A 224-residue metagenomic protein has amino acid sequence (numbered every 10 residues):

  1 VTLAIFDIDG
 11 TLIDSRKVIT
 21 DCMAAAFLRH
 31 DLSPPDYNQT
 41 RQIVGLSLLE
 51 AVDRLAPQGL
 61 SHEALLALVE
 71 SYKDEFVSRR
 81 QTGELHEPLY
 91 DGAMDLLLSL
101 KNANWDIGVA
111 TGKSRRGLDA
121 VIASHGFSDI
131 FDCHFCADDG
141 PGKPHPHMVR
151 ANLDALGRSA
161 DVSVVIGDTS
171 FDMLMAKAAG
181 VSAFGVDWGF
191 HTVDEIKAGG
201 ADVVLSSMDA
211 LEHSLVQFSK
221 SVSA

Functional and structural regions predicted by a protein language model:
V1-Q42: Active-site neighborhood of HAD-like aspartate-dependent phosphohydrolases
C22, M94-D95, T169-D172, D187-E195: Short glycine/proline-centered loop/turn elements that form peptide/ligand docking sites
M23, A93-I122: Substrate-recognition element of Asp-dependent hydrolases with the DxDx(T/V) motif
A26-F27, S47-H62, V121, N152-L153: Helix-loop "lid/cap" segments that line or gate small-molecule binding pockets
L55-M94: Metal-dependent phosphoesterase signature
H86-P88, G108, S114-I166, S170-A179 (+1 more regions): Substrate-recognition "cap/lid" segment bordering the active-site pocket of phosphatases
V203-S207: Short acidic-hydrophobic, aromatic-tinged amphipathic segments that line or gate anion-handling sites
